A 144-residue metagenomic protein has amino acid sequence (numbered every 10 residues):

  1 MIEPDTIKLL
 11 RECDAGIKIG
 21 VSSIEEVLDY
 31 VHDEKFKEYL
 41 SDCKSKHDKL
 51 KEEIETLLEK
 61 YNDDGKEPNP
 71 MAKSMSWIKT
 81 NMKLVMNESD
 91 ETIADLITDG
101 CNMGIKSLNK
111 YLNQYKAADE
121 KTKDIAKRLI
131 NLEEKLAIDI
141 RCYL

Functional and structural regions predicted by a protein language model:
M1-I2, N62: Long, hydrophobic/aromatic N-terminal blocks
I2-V31, T92-K116: Alpha-helical bundle segments that constitute or directly flank the non-heme di-iron/ferroxidase center
D5-C13, E34-E52, D90-L96, K121-L132: Alpha-helical scaffold segments that form or flank carboxylate-/histidine-based iron centers
K18, I24-E26, S41-K46, P70-S74: Short N-terminal helix-initiation segments at or just after the protein's N-terminus
V21, K51-L58, K79-M82, M86 (+3 more regions): A structural signal for well-ordered alpha-helices, especially hydrophobic packing surfaces of coiled-coils
V31, D48, N62-G65, K116-D119: Residues at alpha-helix boundaries and short interhelical turns
E52, T56-D95, D99-I105: Carboxylate-rich helix-loop segments that flank metal/cofactor sites and access channels in metalloenzymes
